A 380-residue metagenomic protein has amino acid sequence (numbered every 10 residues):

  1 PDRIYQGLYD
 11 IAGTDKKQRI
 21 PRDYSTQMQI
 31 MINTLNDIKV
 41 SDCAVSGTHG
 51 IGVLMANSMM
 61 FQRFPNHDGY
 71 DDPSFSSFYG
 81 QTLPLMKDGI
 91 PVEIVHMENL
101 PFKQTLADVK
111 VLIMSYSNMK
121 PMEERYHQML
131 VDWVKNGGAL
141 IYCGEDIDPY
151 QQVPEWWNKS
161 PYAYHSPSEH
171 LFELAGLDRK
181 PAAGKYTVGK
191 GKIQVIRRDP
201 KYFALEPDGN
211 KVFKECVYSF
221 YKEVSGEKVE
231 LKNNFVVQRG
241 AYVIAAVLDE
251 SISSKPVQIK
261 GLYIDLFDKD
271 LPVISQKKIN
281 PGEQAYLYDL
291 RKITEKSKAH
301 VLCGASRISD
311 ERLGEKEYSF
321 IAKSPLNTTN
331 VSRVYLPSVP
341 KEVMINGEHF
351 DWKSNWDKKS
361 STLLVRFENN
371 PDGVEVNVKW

Functional and structural regions predicted by a protein language model:
P1-G80, P181-A182, Q194-D199, F203-P207 (+2 more regions): Hydrophobic targeting/anchoring helices
P84-Q104: A short, well-structured beta->alpha microelement
T105-L112: Short acidic/histidine-rich motifs immediately flanking catalytic phosphotransfer sites in two-component signaling
L112-M119: Active-site and adjacent substrate-binding regions of carbohydrate-active enzymes
K120-E315, S332-R333: A conserved amphipathic helix/loop scaffold that creates a polar/acidic microenvironment used either to coordinate
E250-I252, I259-K260, P325-T328, Y335-K341 (+1 more regions): Short proline/glycine-enriched turn/loop motifs at strand-loop junctions of beta-rich domains
K260-Q276, M344-V365: Solvent-exposed beta-strand/loop surfaces of large extracellular or lumenal domains
T362-W380: Surface-exposed interaction regions enriched in Ser/Thr/Asp/Glu that occur as long low-complexity tracts or repetitive
